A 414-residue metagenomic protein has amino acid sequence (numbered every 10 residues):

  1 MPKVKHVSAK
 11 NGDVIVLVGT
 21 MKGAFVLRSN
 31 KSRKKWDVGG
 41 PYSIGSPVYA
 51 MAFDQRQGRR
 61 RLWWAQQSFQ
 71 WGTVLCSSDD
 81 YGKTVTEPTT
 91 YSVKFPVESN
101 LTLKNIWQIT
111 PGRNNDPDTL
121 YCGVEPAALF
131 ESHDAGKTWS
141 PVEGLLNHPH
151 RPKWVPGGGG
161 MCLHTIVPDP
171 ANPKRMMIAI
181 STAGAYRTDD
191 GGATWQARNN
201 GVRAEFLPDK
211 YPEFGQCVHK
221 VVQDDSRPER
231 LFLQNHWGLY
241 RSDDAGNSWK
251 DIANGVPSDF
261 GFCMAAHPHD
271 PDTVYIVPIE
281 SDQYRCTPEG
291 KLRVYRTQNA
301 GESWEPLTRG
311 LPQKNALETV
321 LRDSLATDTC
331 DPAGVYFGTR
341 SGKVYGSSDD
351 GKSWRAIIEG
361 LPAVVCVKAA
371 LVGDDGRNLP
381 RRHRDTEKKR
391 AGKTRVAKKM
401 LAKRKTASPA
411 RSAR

Functional and structural regions predicted by a protein language model:
M1-R414: Extracellular glycan-interacting surfaces
